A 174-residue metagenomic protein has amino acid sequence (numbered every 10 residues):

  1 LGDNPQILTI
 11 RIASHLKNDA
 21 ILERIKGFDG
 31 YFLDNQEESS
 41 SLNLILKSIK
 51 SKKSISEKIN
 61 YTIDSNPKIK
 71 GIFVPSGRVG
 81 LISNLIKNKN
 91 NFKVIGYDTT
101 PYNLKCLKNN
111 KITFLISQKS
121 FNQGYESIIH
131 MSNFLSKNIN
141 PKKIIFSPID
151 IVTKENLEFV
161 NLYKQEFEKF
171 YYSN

Functional and structural regions predicted by a protein language model:
L1-I7, L135: Glycine-rich phosphate/diphosphate-binding loops that line cofactor/substrate pockets in enzymes
P5, K70, T113: Conserved acidic residues
Q6-L16: Short beta-strand segments enriched in small/hydrophobic residues
D19-S39, S54, L81, Q123: Short, solvent-exposed amphipathic alpha-helices that sit in or adjacent to ligand/effector-binding or catalytic
F28, K47-Y102: Hydrophobic alpha-helical
K105-C106: Well-formed, non-transmembrane alpha-helical positions, independent of function
N109-F121: Short beta-strand elements at the ligand-binding edges of bilobed clamshell
N122-N174: Hinge/cleft segment of the Venus flytrap/periplasmic-binding protein
